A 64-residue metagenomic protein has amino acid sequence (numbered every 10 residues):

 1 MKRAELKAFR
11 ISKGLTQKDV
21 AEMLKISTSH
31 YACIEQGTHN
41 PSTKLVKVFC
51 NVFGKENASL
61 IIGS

Functional and structural regions predicted by a protein language model:
M1-S12: A short, Lys/Arg-rich alpha-helix, primarily the initiator
K7, K18, K47: Residues within the helices of the helix-turn-helix
R10, A21, C50: The alpha-helix within a helix-turn-helix
G14-C33: Short alpha-helical DNA-recognition segment
Q36: Short, conserved catalytic or interaction motifs in soluble domains
K44-S59: DNA major-groove recognition helix of helix-turn-helix/homeodomain DNA-binding modules
